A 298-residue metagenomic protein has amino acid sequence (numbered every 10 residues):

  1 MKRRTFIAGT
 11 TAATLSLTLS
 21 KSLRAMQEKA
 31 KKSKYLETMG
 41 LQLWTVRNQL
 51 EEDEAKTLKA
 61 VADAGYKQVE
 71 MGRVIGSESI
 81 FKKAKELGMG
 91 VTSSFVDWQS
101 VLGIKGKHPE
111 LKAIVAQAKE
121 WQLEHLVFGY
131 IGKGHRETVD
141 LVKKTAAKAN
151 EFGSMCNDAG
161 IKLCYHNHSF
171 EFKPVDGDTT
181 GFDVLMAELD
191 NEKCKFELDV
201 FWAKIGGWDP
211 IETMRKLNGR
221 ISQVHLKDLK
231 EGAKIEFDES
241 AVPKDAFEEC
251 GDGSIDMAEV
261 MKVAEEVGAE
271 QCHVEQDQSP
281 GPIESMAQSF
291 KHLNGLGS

Functional and structural regions predicted by a protein language model:
T5-A25: N-terminal export signals
T11-A12, S16, V101-K195, I283: Active-site acidic/histidine proton-transfer and metal-coordination neighborhood in alpha/beta enzyme cores
K21-K56, A60-D63: C-terminal segment of N-terminal export signals and the immediately downstream linker at the start of the mature
K29-Y35, K59-D63, S77-S93, E110-Q122 (+4 more regions): Acidic (Asp/Glu)-rich catalytic clusters
E37-Q42, V69-M71, V91-V96, L126-F128 (+4 more regions): Hydrophobic faces of well-ordered beta-strands that scaffold small-molecule active sites in alpha/beta enzyme cores
R47-E51, Q68-I80, W98-P109, K133-E137 (+4 more regions): Acidic-and-aromatic substrate-binding clefts and catalytic sites of carbohydrate-active enzymes
D158-S254: Acidic/histidine-rich catalytic cores of soluble enzymes
